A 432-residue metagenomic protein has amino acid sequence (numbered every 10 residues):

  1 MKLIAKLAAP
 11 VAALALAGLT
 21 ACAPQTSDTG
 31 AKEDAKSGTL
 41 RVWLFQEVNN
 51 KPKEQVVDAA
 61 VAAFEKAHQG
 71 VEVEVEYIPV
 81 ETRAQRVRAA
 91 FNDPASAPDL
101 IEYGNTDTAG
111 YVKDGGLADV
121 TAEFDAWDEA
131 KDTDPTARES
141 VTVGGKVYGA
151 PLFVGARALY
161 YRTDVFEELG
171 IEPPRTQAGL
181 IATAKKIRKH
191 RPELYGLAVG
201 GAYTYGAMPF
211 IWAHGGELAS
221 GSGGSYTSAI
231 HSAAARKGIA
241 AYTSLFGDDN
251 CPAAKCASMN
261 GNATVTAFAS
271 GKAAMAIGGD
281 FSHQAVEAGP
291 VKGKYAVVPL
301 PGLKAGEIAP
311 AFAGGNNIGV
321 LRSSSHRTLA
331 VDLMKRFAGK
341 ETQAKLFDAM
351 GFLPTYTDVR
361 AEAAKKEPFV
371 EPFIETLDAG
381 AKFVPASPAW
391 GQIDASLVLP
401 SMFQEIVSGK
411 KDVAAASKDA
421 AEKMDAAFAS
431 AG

Functional and structural regions predicted by a protein language model:
K2-G110, T328-L329, A415, K423-G432: Conserved N-terminal structural module of periplasmic/extracytoplasmic solute-binding proteins
N105-A156, F210, A296-V298, K365-P368 (+1 more regions): Hinge/lid segment of periplasmic solute-binding proteins
V112-G116, T136-E172, V199-G224, A313-G319 (+1 more regions): Periplasmic solute-binding protein
T121-T133, L197, G216-K237, E287-P290 (+5 more regions): Short, solvent-exposed loop/beta-turn-alpha elements that line the ligand-binding surface or hinge of extracytoplasmic
E167-E168, A379-G432: Conserved C-terminal helix/tail region of periplasmic/extracytoplasmic solute-binding proteins
L169, S244-N250, E287-F352, K411: Extracytoplasmic/periplasmic substrate-recognition and gating elements
A184-K185, T227-K255: Glycine-centered hinge/linker elements that transmit conformational signals in sensory and ligand-binding systems
V298, D348-A395, E405: Long, aromatic- and glycine/proline-rich binding clefts that accommodate carbohydrate-like moieties
